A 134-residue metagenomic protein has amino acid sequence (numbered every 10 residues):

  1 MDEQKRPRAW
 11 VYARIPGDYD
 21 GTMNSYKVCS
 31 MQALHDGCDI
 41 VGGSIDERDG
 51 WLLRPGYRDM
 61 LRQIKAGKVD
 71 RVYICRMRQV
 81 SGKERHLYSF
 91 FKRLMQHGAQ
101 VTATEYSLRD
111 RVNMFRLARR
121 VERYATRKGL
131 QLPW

Functional and structural regions predicted by a protein language model:
M1-W134: Short, structured surface patches at the beginning of a domain
